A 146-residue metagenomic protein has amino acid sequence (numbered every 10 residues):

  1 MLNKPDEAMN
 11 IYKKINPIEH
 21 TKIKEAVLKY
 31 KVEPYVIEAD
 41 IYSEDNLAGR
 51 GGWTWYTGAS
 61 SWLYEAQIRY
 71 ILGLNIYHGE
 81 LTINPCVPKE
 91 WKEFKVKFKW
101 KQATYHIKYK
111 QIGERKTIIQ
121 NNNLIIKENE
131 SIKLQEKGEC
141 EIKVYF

Functional and structural regions predicted by a protein language model:
M1-F146: Non-catalytic C-terminal accessory modules of carbohydrate-active enzymes
